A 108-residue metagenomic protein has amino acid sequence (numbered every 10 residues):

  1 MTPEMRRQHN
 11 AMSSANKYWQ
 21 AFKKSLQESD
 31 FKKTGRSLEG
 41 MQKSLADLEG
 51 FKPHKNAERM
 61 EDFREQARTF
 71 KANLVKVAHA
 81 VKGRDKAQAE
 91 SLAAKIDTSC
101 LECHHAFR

Functional and structural regions predicted by a protein language model:
M1-D97: Extracytoplasmic c-type cytochrome modules immediately beyond a signal peptide or single-pass transmembrane anchor
M12, F107-R108: Intrinsic structural disorder/low-complexity segments
I96-A106: The canonical Cys-X-X-Cys-His
